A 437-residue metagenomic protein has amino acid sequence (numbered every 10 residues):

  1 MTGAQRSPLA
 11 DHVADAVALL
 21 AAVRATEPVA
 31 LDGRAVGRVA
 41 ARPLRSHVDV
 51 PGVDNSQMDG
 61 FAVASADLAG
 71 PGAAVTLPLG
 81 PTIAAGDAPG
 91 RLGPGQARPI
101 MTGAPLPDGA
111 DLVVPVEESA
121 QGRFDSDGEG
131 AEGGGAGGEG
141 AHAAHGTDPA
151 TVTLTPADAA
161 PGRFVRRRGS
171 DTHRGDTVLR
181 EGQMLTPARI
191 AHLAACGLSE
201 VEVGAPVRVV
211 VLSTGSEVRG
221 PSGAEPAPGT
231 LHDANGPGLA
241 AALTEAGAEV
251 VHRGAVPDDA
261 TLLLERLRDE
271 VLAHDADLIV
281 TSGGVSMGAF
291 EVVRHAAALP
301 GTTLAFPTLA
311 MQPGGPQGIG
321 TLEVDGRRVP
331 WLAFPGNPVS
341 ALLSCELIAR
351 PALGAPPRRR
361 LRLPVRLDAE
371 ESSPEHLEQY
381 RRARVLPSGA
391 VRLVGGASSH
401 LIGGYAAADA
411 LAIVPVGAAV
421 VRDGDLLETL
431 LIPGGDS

Functional and structural regions predicted by a protein language model:
M1-A73, P99, E129-H142, R167 (+1 more regions): Short, low-complexity N-terminal leaders and the immediately following helix N-cap/first helix
T2, A62-A255, L431-G434: Short, glycine/charged-enriched hinge/interface segments at domain edges or termini
T2-L9, V201-F334, P338-A341, A355: Helix-rich terminal scaffold detector
A4-D11, A30, R34, V48 (+23 more regions): Conserved active-site and cofactor/substrate-binding residues in soluble primary-metabolism enzymes
A16, G60, G175, V211 (+4 more regions): Residue-level signal for inorganic ion chemistry
G33-D49, G86-P99, H173, I319-V324 (+1 more regions): Short, hydrophobic/aliphatic alpha-helical segments
R42, N55, D111, T172 (+1 more regions): Flexible glycine/proline-rich
D54-S56, A69-G72, D87-G93, L106 (+13 more regions): Solvent-exposed alpha-helices and their adjacent loops that cap or buttress functional pockets in soluble metabolic
